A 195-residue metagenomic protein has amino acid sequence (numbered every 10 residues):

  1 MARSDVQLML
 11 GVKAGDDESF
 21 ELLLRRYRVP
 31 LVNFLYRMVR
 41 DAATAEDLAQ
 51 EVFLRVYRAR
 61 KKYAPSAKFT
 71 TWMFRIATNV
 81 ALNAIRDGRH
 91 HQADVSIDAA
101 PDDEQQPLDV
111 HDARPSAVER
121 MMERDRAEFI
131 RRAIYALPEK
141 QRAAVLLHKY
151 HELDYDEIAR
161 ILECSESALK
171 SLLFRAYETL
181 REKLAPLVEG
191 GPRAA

Functional and structural regions predicted by a protein language model:
R3, E128-A168: Helix-turn-helix DNA-binding module
G11, R40, G88, Q92-S96 (+5 more regions): C-terminal edge and immediately downstream basic/flexible tail or linker adjoining helix-turn-helix-like DNA-binding
G11-L22, V32-E51, E166, V188-A195: Short, charged helix-capping/linker segments at alpha-helix termini
K13-A14, R40-D41, E51-K68, D87-G88: Sigma70-family region 2
L24-A42, A59, I134, T179 (+1 more regions): Amphipathic, Lys/Arg- and hydrophobic-enriched alpha-helical face
N33, D47-L54, A67-N79: Structural recognition of an alpha-helix C-terminal capping motif at a helix-to-coil junction
R58-P65, R75-S96, E123, L184-P186: Arg/Lys-rich amphipathic alpha helix in sigma70-family domain 2
D103-R132: Acidic, proline/glycine-rich intrinsically disordered inter-domain spacer in sigma factors
